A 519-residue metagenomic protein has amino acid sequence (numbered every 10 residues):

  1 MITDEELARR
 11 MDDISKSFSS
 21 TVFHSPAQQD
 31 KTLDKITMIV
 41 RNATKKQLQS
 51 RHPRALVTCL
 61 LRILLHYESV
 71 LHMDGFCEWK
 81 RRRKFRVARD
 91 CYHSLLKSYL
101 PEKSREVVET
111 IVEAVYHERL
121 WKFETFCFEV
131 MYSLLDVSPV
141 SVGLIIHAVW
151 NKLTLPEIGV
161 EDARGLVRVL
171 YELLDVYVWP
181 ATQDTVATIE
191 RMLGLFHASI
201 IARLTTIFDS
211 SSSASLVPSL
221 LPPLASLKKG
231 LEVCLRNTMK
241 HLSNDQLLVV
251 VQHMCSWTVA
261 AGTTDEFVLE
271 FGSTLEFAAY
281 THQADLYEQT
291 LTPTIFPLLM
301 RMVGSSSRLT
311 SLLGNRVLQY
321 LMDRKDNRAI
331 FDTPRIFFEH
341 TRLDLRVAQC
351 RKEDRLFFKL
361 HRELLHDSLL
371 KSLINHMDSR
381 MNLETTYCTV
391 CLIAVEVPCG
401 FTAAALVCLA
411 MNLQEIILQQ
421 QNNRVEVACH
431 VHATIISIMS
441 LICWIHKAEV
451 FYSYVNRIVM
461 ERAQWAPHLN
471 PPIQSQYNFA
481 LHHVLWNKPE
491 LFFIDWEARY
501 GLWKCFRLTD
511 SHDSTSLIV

Functional and structural regions predicted by a protein language model:
I2-F18, I39, Q49-H72, P101-E124 (+9 more regions): Amphipathic alpha-helical segments within extended alpha-helical solenoids and repeat-rich scaffolds in large
S19-A27, Q47-L48: Charged, low-complexity interaction regions
H24, F76-K80, R119, I158 (+8 more regions): Structural signature of alpha-solenoid helical repeat scaffolds
Q29, L33, R81, F85 (+11 more regions): Residue-level detector of extended alpha-helical repeat arrays and alpha-solenoid scaffolds
T32, A55, C59, F76 (+3 more regions): Eukaryotic complex-assembly/interaction regions
I36-A43, A88-K97, V115, C127-S138 (+10 more regions): Hydrophobic residues within the alpha-helices of tandem HEAT/HEAT-like
L291, K371-D378, E384-C388, L392-V519: Long internal repeat-built scaffold domains in very large eukaryotic proteins
